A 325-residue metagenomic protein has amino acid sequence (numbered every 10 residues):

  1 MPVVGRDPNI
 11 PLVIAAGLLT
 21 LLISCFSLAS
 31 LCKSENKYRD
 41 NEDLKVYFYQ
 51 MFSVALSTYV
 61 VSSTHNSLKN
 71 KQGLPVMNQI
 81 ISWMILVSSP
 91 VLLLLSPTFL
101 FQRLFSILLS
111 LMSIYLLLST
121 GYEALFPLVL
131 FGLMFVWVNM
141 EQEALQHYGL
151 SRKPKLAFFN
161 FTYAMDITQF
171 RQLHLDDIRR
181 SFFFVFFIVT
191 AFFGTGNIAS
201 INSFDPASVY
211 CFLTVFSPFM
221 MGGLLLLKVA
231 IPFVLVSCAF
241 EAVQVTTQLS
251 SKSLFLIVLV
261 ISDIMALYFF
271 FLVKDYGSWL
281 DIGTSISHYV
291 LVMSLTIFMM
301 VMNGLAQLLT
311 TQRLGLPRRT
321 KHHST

Functional and structural regions predicted by a protein language model:
M1-T325: Alpha-helical transmembrane segments of integral membrane proteins
